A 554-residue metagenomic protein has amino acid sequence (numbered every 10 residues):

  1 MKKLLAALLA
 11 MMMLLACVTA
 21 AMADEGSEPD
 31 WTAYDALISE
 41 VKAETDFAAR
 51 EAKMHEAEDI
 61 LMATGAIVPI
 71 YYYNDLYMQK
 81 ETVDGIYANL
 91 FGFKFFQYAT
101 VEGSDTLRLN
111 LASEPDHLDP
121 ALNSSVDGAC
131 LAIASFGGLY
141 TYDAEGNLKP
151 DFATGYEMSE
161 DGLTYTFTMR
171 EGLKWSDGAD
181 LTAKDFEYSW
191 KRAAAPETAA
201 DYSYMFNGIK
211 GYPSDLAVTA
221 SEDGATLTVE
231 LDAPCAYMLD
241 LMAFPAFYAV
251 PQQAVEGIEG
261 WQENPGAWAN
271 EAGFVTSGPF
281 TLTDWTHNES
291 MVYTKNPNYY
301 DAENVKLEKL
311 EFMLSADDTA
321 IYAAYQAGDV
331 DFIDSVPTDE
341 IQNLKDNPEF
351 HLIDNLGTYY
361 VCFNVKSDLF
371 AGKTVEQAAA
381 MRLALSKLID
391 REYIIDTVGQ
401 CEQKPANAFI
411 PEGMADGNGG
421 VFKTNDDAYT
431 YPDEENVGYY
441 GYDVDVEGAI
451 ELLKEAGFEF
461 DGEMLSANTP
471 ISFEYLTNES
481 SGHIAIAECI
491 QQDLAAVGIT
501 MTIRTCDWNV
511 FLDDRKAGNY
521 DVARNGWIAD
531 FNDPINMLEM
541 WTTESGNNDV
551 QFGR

Functional and structural regions predicted by a protein language model:
D24-K80, V218-A220, L383, I395 (+3 more regions): Extracytoplasmic/peripheral linker and loop segments enriched in polar/acidic and small residues with frequent Thr/Pro
D30, E56, K149, T294 (+1 more regions): Append "and occasionally in soluble cytosolic enzymes with long acidic Gly/Pro-rich linkers
A49, T154-Y202, T228-E230, I321-A324 (+2 more regions): Aromatic- and charge-enriched surface segment that lines or borders ligand/interaction sites
P69-Y71, Y77-M78, F91-G92, N110-E160 (+1 more regions): N-terminal lobe/hinge region of extracytoplasmic solute-binding protein
Y77-T106: Long beta-strand-rich cores associated with HINT superfamily self-processing modules
H117, N123-V126, I133, T141-N147 (+5 more regions): Gly/Pro-rich hinge or "lid" segments in bacterial periplasmic/extracellular proteins
E157, E187, D201-G257: Surface-exposed binding/hinge segments that line and control ligand-binding clefts or catalytic entry sites
E271, P297-Q342, T500-T502, D507: Ligand-site clamp/hinge motif
